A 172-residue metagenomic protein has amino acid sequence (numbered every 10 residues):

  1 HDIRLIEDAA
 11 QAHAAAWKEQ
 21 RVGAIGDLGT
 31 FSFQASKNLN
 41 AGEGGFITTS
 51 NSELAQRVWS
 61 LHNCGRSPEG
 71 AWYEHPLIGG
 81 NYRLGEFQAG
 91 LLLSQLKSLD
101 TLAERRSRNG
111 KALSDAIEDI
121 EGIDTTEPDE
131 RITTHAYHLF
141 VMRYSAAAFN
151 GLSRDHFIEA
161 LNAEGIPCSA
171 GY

Functional and structural regions predicted by a protein language model:
H1, S36, S94: Residue-level signal for short amphipathic helical patches enriched in basic/charged and nearby hydrophobic residues
H1-S32: Conserved PLP phosphate-binding loop immediately N-terminal to the Schiff-base lysine helix in PLP-dependent enzymes
L5-E7, A41, T49, A170: Hydrophobic residues in well-ordered beta-strands that form the structural core
A12, A35-N38, G44, S107 (+1 more regions): Hydrophobic alpha-helical segments, especially transmembrane helices and their immediate juxtamembrane helical caps
H13, V22, L39, G80 (+1 more regions): Short clusters of hydrophobic/aromatic residues that line enzyme substrate/ligand-binding pockets
A16, S52-Y172: PLP-dependent aminotransferase class I/II
E19, G26, E43, L77-I78: Alpha-helical hydrophobic/aromatic positions enriched in membrane-embedded helices and signal peptides
A24-N63, E86-L91: Active-site PLP attachment segment
